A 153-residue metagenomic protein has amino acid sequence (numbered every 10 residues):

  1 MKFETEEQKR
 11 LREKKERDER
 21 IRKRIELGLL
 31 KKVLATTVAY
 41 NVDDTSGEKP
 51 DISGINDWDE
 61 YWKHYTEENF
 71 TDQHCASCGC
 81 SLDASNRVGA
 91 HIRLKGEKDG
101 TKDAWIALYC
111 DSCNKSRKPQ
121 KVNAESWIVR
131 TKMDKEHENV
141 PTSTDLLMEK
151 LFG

Functional and structural regions predicted by a protein language model:
K9-K15: Long, low-complexity, compositionally biased polyampholytic IDRs enriched for Lys/Glu and Gln/Arg
R24-T71: Short, charged surface segments at domain edges that flank catalytic/cofactor-binding sites
E67-Q73, D103-I106: Short metal-coordination and nucleic-acid-contact micro-motifs, chiefly zinc-binding Cys/His arrays
D72, D83, N114: Core catalytic machinery and nucleic-acid-binding channels of phosphodiester-processing enzymes
C75-C78, C110-C113: Short cysteine-rich clusters marking metal-coordination/redox-active sites
C80-I106: Histidine-centered nuclease catalytic patch
K98-W105, R117-G153: Polybasic, low-complexity binding patches
